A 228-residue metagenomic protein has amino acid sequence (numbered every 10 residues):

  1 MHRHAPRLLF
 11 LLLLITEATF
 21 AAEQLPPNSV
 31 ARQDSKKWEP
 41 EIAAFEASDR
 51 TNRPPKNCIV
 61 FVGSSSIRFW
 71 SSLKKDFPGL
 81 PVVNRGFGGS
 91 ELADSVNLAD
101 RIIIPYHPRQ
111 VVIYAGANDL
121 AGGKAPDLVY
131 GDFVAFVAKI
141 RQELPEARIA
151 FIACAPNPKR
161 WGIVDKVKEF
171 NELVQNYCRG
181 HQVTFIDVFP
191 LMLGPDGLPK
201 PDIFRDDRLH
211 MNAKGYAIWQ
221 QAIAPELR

Functional and structural regions predicted by a protein language model:
M1-V60, S71, K75-D76, R228: N-terminal secretory targeting modules
P26-Q33, V82-D94, A121, R208: Acidic/histidine-rich helix-loop elements that form or flank divalent-metal/phosphate-binding sites at the catalytic
V60-V62, V83: Conserved beta-strand elements of the Class I
V62-G63, I152: Short hydrophobic segments within beta-strands
I67-V83, L92-Y130, C154-P158: Oxyanion-hole/transition-state-stabilizing segment in secreted/luminal serine hydrolases and related acyltransferases
P126-F136, K166-N171: Charged helix-capping and loop-helix junction motifs
L144-R148: A short helix->loop->beta-strand "cap" motif at the edges of active sites that frequently abuts
P156-R228: Catalytic His-Asp segment of secreted/periplasmic serine-dependent ester chemistry enzymes
